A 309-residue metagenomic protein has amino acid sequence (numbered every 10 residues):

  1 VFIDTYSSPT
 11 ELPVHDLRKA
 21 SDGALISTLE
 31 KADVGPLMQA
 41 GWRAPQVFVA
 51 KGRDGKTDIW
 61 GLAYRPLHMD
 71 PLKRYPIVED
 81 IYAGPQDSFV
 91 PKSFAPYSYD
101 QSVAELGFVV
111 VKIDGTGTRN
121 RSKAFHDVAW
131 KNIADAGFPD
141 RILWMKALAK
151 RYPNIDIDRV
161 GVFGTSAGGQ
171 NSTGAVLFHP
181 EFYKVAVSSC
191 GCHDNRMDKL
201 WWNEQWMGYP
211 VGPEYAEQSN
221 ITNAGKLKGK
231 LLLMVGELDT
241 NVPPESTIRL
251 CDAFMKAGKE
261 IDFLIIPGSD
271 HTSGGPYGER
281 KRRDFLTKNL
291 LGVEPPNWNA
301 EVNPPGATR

Functional and structural regions predicted by a protein language model:
V1-R309: Serine-hydrolase catalytic core recognition
